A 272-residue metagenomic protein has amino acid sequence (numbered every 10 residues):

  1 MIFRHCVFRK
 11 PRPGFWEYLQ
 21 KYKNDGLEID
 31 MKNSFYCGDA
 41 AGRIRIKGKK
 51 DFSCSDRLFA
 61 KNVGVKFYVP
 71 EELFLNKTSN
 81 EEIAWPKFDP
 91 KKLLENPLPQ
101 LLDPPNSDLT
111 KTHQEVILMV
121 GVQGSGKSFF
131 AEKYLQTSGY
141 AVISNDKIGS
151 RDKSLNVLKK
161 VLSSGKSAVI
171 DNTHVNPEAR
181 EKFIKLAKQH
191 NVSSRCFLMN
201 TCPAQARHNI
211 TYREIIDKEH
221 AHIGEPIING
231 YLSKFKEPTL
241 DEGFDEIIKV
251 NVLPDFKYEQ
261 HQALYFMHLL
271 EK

Functional and structural regions predicted by a protein language model:
I2-N96, K133, T137, T201-K272: Conserved GTP-binding G-domain of TRAFAC-class P-loop NTPases and closely related GTPase folds
F3-F8, G42-R43, D171-F183: Acidic, metal-coordinating catalytic cores used for nucleic-acid/nucleotide bond scission and strand-transfer chemistry
N106-H113, V161: Phosphate-binding P-loop
T112-I117, G165-K166: Pre-Walker A (Motif I) flank of P-loop NTPase domains
V116-L135: Glycine-rich phosphate-binding P-loop
F129-E181: Conserved substrate/cofactor phosphate-moiety recognition/catalytic segment in nucleotide-dependent phosphotransferases
K160-S163, A187-N191, T239: Conserved catalytic network of the ASCE P-loop NTPase/AAA+ motor domain
N176-R195, N209-E214: Amphipathic helical hotspot of TIR/SEFIR-family domains
